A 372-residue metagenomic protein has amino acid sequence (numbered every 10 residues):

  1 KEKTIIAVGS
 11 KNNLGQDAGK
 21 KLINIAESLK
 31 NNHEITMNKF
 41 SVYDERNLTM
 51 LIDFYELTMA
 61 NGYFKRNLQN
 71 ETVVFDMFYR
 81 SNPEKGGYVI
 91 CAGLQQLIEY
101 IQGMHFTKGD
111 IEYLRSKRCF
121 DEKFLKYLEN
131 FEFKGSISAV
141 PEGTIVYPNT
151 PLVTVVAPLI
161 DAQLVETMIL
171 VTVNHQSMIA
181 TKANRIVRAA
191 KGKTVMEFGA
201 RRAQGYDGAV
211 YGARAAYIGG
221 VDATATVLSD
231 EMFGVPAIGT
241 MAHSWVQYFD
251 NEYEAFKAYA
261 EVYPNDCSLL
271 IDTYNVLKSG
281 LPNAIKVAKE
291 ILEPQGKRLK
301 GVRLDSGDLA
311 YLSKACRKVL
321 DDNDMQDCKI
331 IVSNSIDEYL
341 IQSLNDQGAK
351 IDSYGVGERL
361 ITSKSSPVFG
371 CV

Functional and structural regions predicted by a protein language model:
T4-N13, A18-V74, S81-P83, C119 (+5 more regions): Buried, small/hydrophobic-residue-enriched core segments of structured protein domains
T72-V74, L299, D327, I351 (+1 more regions): Active-site lining segments that contact anionic ligands and/or coordinate catalytic metals
V73-E129: N-terminal, Lys/Arg-enriched amphipathic/low-complexity engagement segments that precede the first folded domain
Y253-A255, V368-C371: Short low-complexity, flexible loop/linker segments enriched in glycine and/or proline with clustered acidic
D272, R303-G307, K329-I336, Y354-R359: Glycine-rich beta-strand-to-loop/alpha-helix junction loops that act as flexible
L320-N323, S363-S366, V372: Contiguous effector/interaction surfaces
L320-V332, I351: Short beta-strand/loop segments at the ligand-binding rim of alpha/beta enzyme cores
K350-V368: Glycine-rich phosphate-binding active-site loops on the catalytic face of alpha/beta enzymes
